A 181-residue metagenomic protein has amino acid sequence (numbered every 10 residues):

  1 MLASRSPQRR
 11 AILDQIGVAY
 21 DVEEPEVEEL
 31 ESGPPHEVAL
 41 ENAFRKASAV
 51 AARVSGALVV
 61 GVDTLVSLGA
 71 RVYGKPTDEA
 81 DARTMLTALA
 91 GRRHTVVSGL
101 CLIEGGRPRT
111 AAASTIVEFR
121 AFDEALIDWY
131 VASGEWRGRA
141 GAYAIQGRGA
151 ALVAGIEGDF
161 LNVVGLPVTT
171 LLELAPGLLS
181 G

Functional and structural regions predicted by a protein language model:
M1, G33-G181: Anionic-ligand binding patches
M1-V18: N-terminal beta1-alpha1 ligand-phosphate binding loop
R5, P25, G105: Cofactor-binding loop segments of dinucleotide-utilizing enzymes, especially the Rossmann-like FAD- and NAD(P)+-binding
A11-Q15, E31-S32, A52-R53: Short loop/helix-cap segments at secondary-structure boundaries that form the rim of catalytic
G17-S32, P108-S114: Short glycine-rich, Thr/Ser-proximal phosphate-binding strand/loop in the N-terminal lobe of ATP-dependent enzymes
